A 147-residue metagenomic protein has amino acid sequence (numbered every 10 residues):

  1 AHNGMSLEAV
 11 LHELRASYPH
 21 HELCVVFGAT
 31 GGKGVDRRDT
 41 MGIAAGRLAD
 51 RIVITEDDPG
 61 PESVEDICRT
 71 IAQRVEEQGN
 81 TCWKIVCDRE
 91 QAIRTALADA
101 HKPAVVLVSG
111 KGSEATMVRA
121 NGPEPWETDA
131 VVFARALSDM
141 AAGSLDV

Functional and structural regions predicted by a protein language model:
A1-V147: ATP-dependent carboxylate-amine ligase
